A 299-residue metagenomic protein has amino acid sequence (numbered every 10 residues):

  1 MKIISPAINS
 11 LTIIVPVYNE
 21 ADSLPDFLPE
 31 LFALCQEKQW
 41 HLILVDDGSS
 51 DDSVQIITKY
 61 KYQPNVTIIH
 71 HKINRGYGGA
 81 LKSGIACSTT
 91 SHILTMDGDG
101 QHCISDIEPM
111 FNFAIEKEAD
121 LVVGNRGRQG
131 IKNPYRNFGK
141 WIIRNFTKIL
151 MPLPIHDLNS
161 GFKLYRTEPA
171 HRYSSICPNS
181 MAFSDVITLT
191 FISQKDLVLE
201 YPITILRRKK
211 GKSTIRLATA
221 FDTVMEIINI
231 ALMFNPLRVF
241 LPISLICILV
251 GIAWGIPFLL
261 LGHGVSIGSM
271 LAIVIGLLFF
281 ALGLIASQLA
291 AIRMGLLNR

Functional and structural regions predicted by a protein language model:
M1-I8, N179-R299: Hydrophobic helical membrane-anchoring modules
S10-T12, H41, V186: Cell-envelope/extracellular polymer assembly enzymes that use nucleotide-activated donors
E20-L34: Short, well-formed alpha-helical segments that are part of the catalytic scaffolds of diverse glycosyltransferases
E20-S23, S49, Y77, C103: Donor nucleotide-sugar binding loop of glycosyltransferases
D22-D26, D51-K59: Acidic helix N-cap motif at the loop->helix transition within catalytic regions of sugar-transfer enzymes
D46-Q55, I73, G100: A conserved acidic beta->alpha catalytic loop
H71-C87, H92, I104-M181, D185 (+1 more regions): Acceptor/aglycone-binding surface of glycosyltransferases and processive sugar-polymer synthases
